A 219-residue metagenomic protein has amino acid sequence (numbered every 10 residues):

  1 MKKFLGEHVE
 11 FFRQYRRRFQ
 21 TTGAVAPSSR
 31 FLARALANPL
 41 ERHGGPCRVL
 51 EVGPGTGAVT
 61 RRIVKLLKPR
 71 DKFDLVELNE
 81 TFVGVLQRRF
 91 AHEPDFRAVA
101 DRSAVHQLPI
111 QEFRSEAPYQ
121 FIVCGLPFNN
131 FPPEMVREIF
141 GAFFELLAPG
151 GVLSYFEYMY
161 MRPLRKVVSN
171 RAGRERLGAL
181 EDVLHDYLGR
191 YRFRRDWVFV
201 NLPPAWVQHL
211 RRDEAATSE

Functional and structural regions predicted by a protein language model:
F4-G44: Class I SAM-dependent methyltransferase Rossmann-like catalytic core, especially the SAM/SAH-binding loop
P46-G55: Conserved class I S-adenosyl-L-methionine
T56-P69: Conserved SAM-binding loop of SAM-dependent methyltransferases across substrates and taxa, primarily the Class I
V83-S115: S-adenosyl-L-methionine
Y119-M135: A short SAM/SAH-binding and catalytic strip from SAM-dependent methyltransferases
R137-P149: A short glycine-rich, Lys/Arg-flanked "PGG" loop and its adjoining helix->strand segment in the class I
P149-M159: Conserved beta-strand signature within the Rossmann-like core of class I S-adenosyl-L-methionine
R174-E219: Class I S-adenosyl-L-methionine
